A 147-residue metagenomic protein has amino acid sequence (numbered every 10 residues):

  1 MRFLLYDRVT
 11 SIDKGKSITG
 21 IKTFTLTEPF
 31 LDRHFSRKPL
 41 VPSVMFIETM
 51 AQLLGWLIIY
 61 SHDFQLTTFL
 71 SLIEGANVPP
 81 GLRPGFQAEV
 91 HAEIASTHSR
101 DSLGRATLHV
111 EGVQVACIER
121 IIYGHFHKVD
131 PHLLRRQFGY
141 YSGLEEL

Functional and structural regions predicted by a protein language model:
M1-V41: Catalytic strand-loop segment that frames the active site of acyl-thioester-processing enzymes
F3-L5, A88, S102: Hydrophobic core residues within well-ordered beta-strands of beta-rich domains
R8-S11, G75, P80, I94-S96: A residue-level detector for short acidic-glycine micro-motifs
S11-S17, G81-P84, E111-V113: A short, structured loop/turn motif at beta-sheet edges
K22, H91-I94: Short, hydrophobic/aromatic-enriched beta-strand segments in well-ordered soluble domains
H34-P42, F46-G55, L70: Compact, glycine-rich, soluble single-domain proteins
L53-H91, C117-E119, Y123-G124: Hydrophobic beta-strand-centered segment that forms part of the acyl-chain substrate-binding groove
P84, E93-L147: HotDog/MaoC-like acyl-thioester-processing domains
